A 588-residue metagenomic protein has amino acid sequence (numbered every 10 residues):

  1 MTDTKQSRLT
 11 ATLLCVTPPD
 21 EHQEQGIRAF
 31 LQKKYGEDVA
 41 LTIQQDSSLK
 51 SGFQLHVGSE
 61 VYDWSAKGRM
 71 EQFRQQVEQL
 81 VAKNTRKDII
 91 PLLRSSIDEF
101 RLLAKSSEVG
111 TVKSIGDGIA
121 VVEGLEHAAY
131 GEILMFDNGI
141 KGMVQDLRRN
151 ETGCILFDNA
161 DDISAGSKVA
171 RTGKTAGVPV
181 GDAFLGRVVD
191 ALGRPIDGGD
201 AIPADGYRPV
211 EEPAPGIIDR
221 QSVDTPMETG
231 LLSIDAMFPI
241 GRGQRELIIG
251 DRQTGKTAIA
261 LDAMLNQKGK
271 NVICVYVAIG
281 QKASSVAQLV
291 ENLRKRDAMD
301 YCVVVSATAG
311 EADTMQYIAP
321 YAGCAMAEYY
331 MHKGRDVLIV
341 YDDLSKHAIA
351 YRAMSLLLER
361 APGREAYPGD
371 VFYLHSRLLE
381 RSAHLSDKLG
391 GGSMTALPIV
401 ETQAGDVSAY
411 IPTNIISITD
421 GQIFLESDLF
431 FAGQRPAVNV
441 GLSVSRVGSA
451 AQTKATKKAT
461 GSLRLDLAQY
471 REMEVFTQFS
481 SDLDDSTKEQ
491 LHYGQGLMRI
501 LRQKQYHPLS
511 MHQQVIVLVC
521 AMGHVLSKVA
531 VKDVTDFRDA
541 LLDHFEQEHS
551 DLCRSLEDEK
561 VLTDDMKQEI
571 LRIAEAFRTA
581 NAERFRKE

Functional and structural regions predicted by a protein language model:
M1-T85, A128: Elongated, mostly alpha-helical coiled-coil "stalk/stator" tethers of large membrane protein machines
K83-R187, L192-I196: N-terminal accessory targeting/assembly segments
D162, Y329, K346, L356-E588: Conserved catalytic/coupling modules of large nucleotide/cofactor-utilizing molecular machines
S167-V169, A176, A183, I196-Q244 (+3 more regions): P-loop NTPase nucleotide-binding/switch module
G230-K282, C324: P-loop NTPase nucleotide-binding module
K270-V272, A283-M326, L356-P368: Nucleotide-state-sensitive switch-loop elements of NTP-binding domains
N271-C274, D300-V303, G334-L338, G391-A396: Loop/turn-to-beta-strand initiation segments
Q316-Y351: Phosphate-binding/switch loop-helix module in NTP-utilizing enzymes
